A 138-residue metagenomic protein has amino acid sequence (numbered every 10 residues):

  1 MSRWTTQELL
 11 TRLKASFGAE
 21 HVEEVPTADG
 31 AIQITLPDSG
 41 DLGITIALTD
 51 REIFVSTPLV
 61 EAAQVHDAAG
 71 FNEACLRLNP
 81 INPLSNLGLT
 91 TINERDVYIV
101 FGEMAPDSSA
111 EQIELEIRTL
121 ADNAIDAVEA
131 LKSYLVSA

Functional and structural regions predicted by a protein language model:
M1-G43, I81-S85, L89-I92: Charge-rich, low-complexity N-terminal segments
S2-T6, L10, Q64, A68-F71 (+1 more regions): Generic alpha-helical secondary structure
L10-K14, N72, A121: Generic solvent-exposed, charged/amphipathic alpha-helical segments that serve as macromolecular interface scaffolds
G30-I32, I53, D96-Y98: Hydrophobic residues embedded in beta-strands of well-ordered beta-sheets
L36-G40, T57-A63, F101-A105: Secondary-structure transition/turn motif
I44-E61: A short acidic-to-branched-hydrophobic micro-motif
S56-D96: Short, internal acidic amphipathic alpha-helical interface segments that mediate docking to partner proteins
L84-R118, D122-A138: Well-ordered alpha/beta subsegment
